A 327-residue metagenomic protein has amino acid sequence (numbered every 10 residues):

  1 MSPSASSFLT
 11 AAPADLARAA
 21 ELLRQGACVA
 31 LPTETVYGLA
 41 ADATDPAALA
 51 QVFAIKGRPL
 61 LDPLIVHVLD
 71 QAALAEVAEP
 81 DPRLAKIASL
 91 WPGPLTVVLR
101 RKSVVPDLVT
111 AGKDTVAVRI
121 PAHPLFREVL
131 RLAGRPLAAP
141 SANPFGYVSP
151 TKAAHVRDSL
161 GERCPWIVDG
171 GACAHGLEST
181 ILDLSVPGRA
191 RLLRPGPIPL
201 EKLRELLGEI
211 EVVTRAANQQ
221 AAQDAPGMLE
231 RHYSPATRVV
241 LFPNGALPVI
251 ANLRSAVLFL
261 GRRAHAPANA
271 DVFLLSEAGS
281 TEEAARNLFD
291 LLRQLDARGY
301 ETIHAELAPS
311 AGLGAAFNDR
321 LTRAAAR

Functional and structural regions predicted by a protein language model:
M1-R327: Active-site-adjacent structural elements in enzyme catalytic cores
